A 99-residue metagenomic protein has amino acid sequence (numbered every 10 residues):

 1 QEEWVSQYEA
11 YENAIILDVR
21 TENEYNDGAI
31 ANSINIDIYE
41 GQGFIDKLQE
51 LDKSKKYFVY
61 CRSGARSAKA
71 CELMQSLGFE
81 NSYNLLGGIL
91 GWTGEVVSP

Functional and structural regions predicted by a protein language model:
Q1-A14, E22-K56, R62-P99: Rhodanese-like catalytic fold shared by cysteine-dependent sulfurtransferases and DSP/PTP-type phosphatases
